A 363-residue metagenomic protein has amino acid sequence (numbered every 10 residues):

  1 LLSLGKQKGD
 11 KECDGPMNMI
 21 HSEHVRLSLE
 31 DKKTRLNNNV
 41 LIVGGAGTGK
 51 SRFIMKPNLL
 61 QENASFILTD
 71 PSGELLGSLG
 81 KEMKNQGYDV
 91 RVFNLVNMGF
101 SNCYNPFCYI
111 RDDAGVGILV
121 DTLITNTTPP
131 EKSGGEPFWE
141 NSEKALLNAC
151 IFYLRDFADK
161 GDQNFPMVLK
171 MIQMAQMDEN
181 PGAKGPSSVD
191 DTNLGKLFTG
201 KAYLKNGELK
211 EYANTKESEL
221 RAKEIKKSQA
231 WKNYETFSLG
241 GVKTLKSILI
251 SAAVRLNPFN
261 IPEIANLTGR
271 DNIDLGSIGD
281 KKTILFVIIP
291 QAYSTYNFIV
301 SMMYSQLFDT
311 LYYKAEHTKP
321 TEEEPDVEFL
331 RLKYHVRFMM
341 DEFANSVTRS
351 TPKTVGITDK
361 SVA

Functional and structural regions predicted by a protein language model:
L2-D31: N-terminal pre-Walker A segment at the start of P-loop NTPase domains
K33-V362: P-loop NTPase motor domains
